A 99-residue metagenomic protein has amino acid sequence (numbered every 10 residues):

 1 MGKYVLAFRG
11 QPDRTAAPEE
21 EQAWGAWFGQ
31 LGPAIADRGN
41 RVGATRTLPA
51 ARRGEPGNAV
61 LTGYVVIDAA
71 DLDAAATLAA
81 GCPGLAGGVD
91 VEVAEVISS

Functional and structural regions predicted by a protein language model:
M1-S99: Conserved, structured core segments of small domains
